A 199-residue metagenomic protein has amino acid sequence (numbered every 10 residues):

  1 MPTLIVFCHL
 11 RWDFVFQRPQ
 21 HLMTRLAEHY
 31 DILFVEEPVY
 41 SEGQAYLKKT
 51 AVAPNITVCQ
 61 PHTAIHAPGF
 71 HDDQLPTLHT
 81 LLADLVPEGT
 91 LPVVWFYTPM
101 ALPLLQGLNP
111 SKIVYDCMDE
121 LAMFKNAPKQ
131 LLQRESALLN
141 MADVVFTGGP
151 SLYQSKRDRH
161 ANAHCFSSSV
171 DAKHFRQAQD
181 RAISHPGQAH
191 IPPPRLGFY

Functional and structural regions predicted by a protein language model:
M1-E42: N-terminal subdomain of nucleotide-sugar transferases
L33, M141-G149, H164, G197: A short beta-strand/loop micro-motif in the catalytic core of glycosyltransferases that engages the nucleotide-sugar
Y40-L91: A conserved catalytic-core segment of Leloir-type glycosyltransferases
P92-L108: An aromatic- and histidine-rich active-site surface loop
L102-P103, C117-P128: A short, histidine- and acid-enriched strand-loop-helix "catalytic/donor-clamping" loop that lines the nucleotide-sugar
P128-V145: Membrane-proximal helix-turn-helix segments that form the acceptor-binding/catalytic region of lipid-linked
S151, S169-A172, A178: Carbohydrate-associated surface elements
G187-Y199: Conserved donor-binding/catalytic core segment of Leloir-type glycosyltransferases
